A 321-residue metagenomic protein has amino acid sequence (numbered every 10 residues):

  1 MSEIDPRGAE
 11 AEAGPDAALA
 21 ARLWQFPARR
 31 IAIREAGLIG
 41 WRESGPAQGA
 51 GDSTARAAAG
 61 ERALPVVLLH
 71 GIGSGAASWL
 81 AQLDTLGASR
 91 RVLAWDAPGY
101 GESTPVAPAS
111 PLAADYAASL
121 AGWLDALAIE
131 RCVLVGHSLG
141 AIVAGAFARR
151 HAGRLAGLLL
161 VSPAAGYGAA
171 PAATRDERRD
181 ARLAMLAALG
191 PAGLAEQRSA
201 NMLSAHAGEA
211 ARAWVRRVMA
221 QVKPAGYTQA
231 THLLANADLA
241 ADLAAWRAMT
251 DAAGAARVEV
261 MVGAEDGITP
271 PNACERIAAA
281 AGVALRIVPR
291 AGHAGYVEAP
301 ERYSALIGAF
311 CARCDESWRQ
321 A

Functional and structural regions predicted by a protein language model:
M1-V66, G87-R90, I129-E130, V283 (+1 more regions): Alpha/beta-hydrolase fold catalytic core
A20-G49, L80-G87, L93-V135, R149-R150 (+1 more regions): Active-site loop/oxyanion-hole signature of alpha/beta-hydrolase fold enzymes
G71-S74, S138: Active-site glycine-rich loops that stabilize anionic/oxyanionic intermediates across multiple enzyme folds
G136, G140, A144: Gly/Ala-rich beta-loop-alpha elbow adjacent to hydrolase catalytic centers
G145, R149-R150, L155-A188: Flexible "cap/lid" loop of the alpha/beta hydrolase fold
A170-R175, A188-M249: Conserved alpha/beta-hydrolase catalytic His-Asp/Glu region
W246-A291, V297: Conserved loop-alpha-helix segment in the C-terminal half of the alpha/beta-hydrolase fold that carries the catalytic
V297-A312: Post-His helix in hydrolase/transferase enzymes
